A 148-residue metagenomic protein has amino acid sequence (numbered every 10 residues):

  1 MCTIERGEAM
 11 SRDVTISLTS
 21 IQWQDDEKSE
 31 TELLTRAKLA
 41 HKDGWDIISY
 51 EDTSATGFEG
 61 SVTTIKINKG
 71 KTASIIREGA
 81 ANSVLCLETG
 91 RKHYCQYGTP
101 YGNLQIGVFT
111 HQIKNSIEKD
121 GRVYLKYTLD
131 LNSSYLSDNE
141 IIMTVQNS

Functional and structural regions predicted by a protein language model:
R6-L136: N-terminal intrinsically disordered, cationic/polar leader segments that include organellar targeting peptides
L131-S148: Edge beta-strand at a domain terminus
